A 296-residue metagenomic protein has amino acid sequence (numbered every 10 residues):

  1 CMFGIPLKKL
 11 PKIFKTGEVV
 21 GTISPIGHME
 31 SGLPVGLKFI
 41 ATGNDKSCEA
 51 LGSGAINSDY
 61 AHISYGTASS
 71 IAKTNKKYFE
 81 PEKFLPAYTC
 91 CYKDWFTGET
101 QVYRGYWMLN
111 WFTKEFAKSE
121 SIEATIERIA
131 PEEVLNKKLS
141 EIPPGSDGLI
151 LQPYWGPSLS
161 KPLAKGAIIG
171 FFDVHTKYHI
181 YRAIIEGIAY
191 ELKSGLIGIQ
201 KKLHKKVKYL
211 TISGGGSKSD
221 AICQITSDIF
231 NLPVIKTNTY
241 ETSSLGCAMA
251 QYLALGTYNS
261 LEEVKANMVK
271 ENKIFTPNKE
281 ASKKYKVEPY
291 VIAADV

Functional and structural regions predicted by a protein language model:
C1-G4, E18-S213, K218-V296: Active-site core segments that coordinate phosphate-bearing ligands/cofactors across diverse enzyme families
